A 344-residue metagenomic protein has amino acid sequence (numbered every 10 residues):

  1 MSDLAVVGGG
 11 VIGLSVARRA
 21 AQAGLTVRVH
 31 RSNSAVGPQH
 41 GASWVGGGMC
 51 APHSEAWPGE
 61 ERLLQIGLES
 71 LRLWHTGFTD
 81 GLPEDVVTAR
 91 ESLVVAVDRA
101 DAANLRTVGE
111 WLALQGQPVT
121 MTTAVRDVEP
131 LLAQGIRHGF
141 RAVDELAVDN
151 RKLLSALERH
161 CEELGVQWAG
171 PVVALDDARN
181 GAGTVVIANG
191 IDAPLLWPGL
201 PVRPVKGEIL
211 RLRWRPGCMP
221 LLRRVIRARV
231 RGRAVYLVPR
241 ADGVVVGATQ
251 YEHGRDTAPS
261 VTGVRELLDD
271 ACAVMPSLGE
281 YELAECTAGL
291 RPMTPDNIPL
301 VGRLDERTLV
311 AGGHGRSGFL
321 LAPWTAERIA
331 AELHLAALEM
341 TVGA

Functional and structural regions predicted by a protein language model:
D3-R28: N-terminal Rossmann-like FAD-binding beta1-loop-alpha1 element of flavoenzymes
A5-V7, G181-D192, A326: Short hydrophobic core segments
R18-R19, M49-C50, D85-T88, N189-E306: Active-site substrate-recognition segment that forms the wall of the catalytic cavity or substrate channel
A21-S43: Glycine-rich FAD pyrophosphate-binding loop
G47-V128: Dinucleotide-binding Rossmann-like beta1-alpha1 core, especially the glycine-rich loop that anchors the ADP
P58, R62-L68, V95-N104, F140-A156 (+2 more regions): Short beta-strand to alpha-helix junction loop
G139-D176, T184, A188: Helical element adjacent to the flavin cofactor pocket in flavoenzyme catalytic cores
Y281-A344: C-terminal catalytic lobe of FAD-dependent flavoproteins
